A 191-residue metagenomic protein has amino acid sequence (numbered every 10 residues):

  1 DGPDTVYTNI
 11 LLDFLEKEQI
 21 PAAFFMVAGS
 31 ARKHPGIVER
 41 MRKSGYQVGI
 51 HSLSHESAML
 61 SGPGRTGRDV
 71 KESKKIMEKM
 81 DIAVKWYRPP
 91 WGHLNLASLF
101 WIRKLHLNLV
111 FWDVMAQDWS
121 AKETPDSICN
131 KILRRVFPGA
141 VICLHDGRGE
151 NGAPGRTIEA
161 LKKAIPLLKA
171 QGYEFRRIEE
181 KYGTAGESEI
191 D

Functional and structural regions predicted by a protein language model:
D1-M59, R65, D69-V84, K104 (+2 more regions): Active-site beta->alpha N-cap acidic-glycine motif
L15, V48-H51, Y87-P90, L109 (+2 more regions): Conserved, mostly hydrophobic/aromatic
M26-G29, I50-S52, R88-W91, D113 (+2 more regions): A cross-domain feature marking catalytic cores of carbohydrate-active enzymes and several ubiquitous metabolic/repair
R32, A153-D191: C-terminal domain-boundary segment and adjacent tail
E56-S61, D118, G149-N151, E187: A short acidic, helix-capping loop that chelates divalent metal ions and anchors anionic groups
R65-V70, E123-C129, G155-L161: Charged helix-capping and loop-helix junction motifs
H93, L99-R135, Y173-T184: His/Asp/Glu-enriched short active-site or ligand-binding loop at hydrolase and phosphoryl-transfer sites
